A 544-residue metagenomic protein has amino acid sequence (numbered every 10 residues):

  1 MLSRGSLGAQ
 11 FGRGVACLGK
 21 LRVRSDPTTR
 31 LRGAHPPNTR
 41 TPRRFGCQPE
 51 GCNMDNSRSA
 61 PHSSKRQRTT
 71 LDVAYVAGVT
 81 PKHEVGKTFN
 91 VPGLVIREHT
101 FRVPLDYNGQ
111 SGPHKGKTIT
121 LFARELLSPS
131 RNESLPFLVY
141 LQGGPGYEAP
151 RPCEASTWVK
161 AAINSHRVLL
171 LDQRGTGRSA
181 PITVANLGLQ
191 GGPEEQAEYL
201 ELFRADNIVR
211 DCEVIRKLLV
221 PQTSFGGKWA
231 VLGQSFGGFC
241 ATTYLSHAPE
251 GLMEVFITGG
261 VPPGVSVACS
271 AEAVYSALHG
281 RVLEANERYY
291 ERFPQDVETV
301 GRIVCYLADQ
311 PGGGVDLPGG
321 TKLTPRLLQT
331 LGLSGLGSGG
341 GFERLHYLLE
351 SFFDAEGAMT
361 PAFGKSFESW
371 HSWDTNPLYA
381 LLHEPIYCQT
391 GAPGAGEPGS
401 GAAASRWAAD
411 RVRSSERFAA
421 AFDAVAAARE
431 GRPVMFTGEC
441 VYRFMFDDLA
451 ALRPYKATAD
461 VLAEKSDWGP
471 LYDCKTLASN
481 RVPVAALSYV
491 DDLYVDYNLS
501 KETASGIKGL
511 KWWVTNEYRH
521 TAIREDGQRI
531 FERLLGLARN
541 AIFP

Functional and structural regions predicted by a protein language model:
M1, S6, G33-A34, G51: Ser/Thr-rich, Pro/Gly/Ala-heavy low-complexity intrinsically disordered linkers and tails of secreted extracellular
M1-V23: N-terminal chloroplast transit peptides
G12, K20, P42, G51 (+4 more regions): Low-complexity, intrinsically disordered short peptide segments enriched in small/polar/basic residues
R24-R32, R40-A77, P544: Eukaryotic N-terminal low-complexity, Ser/Thr- and Lys/Arg-rich leader segments that predominantly function as
D72-K322, R443-L462, S466-L477, R481-V482 (+5 more regions): Gly/Pro-rich cap/lid or specificity-loop segments adjacent to the active site
G314-K465: Alpha/beta-hydrolase fold active-site neighborhood
